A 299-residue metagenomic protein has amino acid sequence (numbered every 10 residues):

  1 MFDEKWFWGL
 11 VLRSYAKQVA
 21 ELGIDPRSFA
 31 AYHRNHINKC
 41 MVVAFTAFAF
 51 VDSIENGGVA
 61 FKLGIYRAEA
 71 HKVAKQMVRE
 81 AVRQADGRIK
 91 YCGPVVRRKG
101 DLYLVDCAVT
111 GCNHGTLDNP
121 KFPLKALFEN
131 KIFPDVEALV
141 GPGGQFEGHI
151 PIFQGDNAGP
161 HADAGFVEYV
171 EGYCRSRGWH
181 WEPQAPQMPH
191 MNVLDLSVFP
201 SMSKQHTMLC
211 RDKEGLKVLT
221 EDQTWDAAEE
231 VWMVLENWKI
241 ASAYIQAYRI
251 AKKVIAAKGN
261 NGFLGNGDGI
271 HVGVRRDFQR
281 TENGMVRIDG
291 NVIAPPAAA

Functional and structural regions predicted by a protein language model:
M1-D135, I270-H271, R275-D277: Extended, low-complexity cationic-aromatic segments
F2-E4, F128-K131, P142-A162, E182-V193: Acidic/histidine-rich, metal-coordinating catalytic segments
D3, A44-T46, F128, I132 (+5 more regions): Generic structural signal for small/hydrophobic residues in well-ordered secondary structure, especially within
K5-G9, A47-D52, A158-H161, V167 (+3 more regions): Short, solvent-exposed loop/turn segments at secondary-structure junctions
R34-N38, G144-E147, Y173: Intrinsically disordered, low-complexity regulatory regions enriched in Ser/Pro/Gly/Thr and acidic residues
E137-H149, D212-T220: Short helix/loop segment immediately N-terminal to the Walker
A164-R175: Short, aromatic/basic amphipathic alpha-helical patches
L194-A299: C-terminal anion-handling pockets and recognition modules
